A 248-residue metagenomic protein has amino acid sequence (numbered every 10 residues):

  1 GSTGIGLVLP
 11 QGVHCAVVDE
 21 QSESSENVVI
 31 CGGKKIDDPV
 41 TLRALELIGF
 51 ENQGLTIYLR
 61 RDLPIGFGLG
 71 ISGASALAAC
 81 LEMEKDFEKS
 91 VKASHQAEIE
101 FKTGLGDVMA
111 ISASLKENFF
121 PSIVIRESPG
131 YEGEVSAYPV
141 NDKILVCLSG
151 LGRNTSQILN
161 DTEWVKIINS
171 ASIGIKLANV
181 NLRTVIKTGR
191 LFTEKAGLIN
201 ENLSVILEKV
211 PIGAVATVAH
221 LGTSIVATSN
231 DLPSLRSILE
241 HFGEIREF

Functional and structural regions predicted by a protein language model:
G1-I65, S237, F248: ATP-binding N-lobe of GHMP and related small-molecule kinases
D19, E84, A227-N230: Short beta-strand-to-loop capping motifs
E20-Q21, P211-A219: Short, flexible, solvent-exposed loop/turn segments with mixed acidic/basic and small polar residues
E46, A78-K85, L191-E194: Short glycine/serine- and small hydrophobic-enriched flexible loop segments
F50-G54, M83-S94, S237-L239: Phosphate-handling active-site elements
L69-K89: DPxDG-like acidic metal-binding loop motif
V91-P211, T228-S234, I238-F248: ATP-dependent small-molecule kinase catalytic core of the GHMP/sugar-kinase superfamily and closely related
T217-S229: Short cationic amphipathic helices and targeting signals
